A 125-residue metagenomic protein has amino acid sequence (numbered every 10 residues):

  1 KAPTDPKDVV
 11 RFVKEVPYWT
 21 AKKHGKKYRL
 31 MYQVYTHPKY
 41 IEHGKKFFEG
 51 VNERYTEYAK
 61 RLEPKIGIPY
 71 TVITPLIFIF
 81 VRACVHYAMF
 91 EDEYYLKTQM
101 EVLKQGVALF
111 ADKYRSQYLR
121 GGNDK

Functional and structural regions predicted by a protein language model:
K1-K23, I77: Hydrophobic alpha-helical connector segments
A2, K39-E42, V85-A88: Short amphipathic alpha-helical interaction patches enriched in hydrophobic/aromatic residues with interspersed Lys/Arg
A2-P3, K7, Y32-P38: Short linear capping/connector segments at secondary-structure termini
R11-E15, K45, E49-T56, M100-K104 (+1 more regions): Generic alpha-helical structural signal
W19, K23, Y32, K39-G67 (+1 more regions): Amphipathic alpha-helical packing segments from all-alpha helical-bundle domains
K23-H24, F90: Residue-level recognition of alpha-helix termini/interfacial anchor residues
E49, L62-F110, Y114-K125: Hydrophobic/aromatic-rich alpha-helical bundle segments in the mid-to-C-terminal region
